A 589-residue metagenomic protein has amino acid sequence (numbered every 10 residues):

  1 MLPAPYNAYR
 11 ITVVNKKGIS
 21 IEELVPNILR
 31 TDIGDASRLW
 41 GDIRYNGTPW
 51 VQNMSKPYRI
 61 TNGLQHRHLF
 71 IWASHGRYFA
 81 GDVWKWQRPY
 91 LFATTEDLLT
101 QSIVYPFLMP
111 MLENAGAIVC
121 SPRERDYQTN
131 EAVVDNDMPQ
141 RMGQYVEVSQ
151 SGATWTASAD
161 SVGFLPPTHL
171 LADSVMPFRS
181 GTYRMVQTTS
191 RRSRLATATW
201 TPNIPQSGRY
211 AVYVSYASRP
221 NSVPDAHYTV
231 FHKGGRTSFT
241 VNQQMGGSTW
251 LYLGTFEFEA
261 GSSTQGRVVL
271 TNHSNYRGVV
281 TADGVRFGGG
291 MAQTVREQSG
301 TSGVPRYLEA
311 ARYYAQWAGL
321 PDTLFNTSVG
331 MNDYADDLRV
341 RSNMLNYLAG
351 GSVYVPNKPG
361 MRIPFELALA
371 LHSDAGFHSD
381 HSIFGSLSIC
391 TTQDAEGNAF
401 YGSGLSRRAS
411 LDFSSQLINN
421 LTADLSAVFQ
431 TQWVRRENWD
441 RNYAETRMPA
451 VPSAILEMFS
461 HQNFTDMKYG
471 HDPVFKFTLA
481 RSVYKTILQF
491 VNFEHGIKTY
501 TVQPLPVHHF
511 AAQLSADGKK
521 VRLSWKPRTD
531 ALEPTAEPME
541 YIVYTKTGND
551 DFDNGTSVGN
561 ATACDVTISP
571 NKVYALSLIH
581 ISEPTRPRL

Functional and structural regions predicted by a protein language model:
M1-H75, A80-K85, D283-G300, V304: Non-catalytic propeptide/linker segments at domain boundaries
W72, L308-R408, W439-Q462: Active-site microenvironments of hydrolase-like enzyme catalytic domains
T188, R267, H273, G284-G290 (+2 more regions): Active-site-adjacent mobile loop/cap segments within catalytic or ligand-binding domains
A196-P220: A short beta-strand element within beta-rich, extracytoplasmic domains of secreted/secretory-pathway proteins
K233-S262: Extracellular carbohydrate recognition and processing domains and analogous Trp-centered ligand-binding platforms
K519-T535: Conserved aromatic anchor
A536-N571: Recognizes extended acidic, P/S/T-rich segments that occur within or adjacent to Ig-like beta-sandwich modules
I579-L589: Residue-level detector of conserved catalytic or cofactor/ligand-binding positions in enzyme active sites
